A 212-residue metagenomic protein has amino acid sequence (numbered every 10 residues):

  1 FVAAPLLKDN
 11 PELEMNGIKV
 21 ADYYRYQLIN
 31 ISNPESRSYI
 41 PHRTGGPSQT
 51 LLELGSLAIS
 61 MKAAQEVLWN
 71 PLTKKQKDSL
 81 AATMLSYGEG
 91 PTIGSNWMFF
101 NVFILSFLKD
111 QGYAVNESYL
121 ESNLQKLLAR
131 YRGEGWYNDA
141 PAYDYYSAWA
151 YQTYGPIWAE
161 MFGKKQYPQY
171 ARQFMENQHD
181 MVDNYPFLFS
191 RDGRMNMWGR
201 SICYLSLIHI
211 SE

Functional and structural regions predicted by a protein language model:
F1-V67: Membrane helical hairpin/interfacial module
L7, P11, A64-L72, P91 (+3 more regions): Inter-helical turn/loop segments and adjacent helix faces that build the functional surface of alpha-helical bundle
G17-Y39, L72-T92, N116-N138, Q173-R194: Long, well-ordered core segments of solenoidal/helical folds
I31-L54, S86-M98, W136-Y151, R191-L207: Solvent-exposed loop and edge beta-strand segments that line ligand/cofactor-binding and catalytic clefts
P47, L54, A58-L124: Long, hydrophobic, well-ordered secondary-structure blocks that form the structural core and pocket-lining surfaces
N123-L124, R132, Y145-A150, A159 (+1 more regions): Generic multipass alpha-helical transmembrane bundles of integral membrane proteins
I208-E212: Conserved small/polar residues in nucleotide/adenosyl-binding loops
